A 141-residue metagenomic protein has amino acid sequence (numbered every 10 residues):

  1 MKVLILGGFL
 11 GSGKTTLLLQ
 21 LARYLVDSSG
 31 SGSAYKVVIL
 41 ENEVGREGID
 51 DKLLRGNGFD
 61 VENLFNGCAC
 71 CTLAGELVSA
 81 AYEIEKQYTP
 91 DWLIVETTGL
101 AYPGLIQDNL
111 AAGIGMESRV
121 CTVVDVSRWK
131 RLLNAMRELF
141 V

Functional and structural regions predicted by a protein language model:
K2-G7, S12, T16-L139: Nucleotide-state-sensitive switch-loop elements of NTP-binding domains
